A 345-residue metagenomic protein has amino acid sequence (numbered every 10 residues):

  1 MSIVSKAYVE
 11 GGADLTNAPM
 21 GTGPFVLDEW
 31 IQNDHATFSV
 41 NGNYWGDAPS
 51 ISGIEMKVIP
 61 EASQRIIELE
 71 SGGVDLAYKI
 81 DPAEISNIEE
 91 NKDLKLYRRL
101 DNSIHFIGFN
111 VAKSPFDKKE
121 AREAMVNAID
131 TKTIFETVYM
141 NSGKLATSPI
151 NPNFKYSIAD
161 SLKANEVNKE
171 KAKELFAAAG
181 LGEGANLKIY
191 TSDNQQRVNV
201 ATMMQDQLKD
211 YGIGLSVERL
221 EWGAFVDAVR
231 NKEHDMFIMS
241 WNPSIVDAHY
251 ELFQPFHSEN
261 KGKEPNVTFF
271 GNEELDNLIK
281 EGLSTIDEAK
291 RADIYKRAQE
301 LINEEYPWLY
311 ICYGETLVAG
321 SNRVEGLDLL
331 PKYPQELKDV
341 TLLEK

Functional and structural regions predicted by a protein language model:
M1-P49, G53, E170, E174: Gly/Pro-rich hinge or "lid" segments in bacterial periplasmic/extracellular proteins
G23-P24, I51-G53, D101-A146, A185-Q195 (+1 more regions): Alpha-helical secondary-structure segments
N41-S86, G214: Ligand-site clamp/hinge motif
S86-R98, K232-H234, D247-E264, S321-E325: Ligand-binding "clamshell"
K144-A178, Q196-R197: Structural transition elements
A177-I245, T316: Ligand/substrate-recognition segments at binding pockets and active sites
G214-F225, F253-S321, K345: Extracytoplasmic/peripheral linker and loop segments enriched in polar/acidic and small residues with frequent Thr/Pro
V318-K345: Long beta-strand-rich cores associated with HINT superfamily self-processing modules
